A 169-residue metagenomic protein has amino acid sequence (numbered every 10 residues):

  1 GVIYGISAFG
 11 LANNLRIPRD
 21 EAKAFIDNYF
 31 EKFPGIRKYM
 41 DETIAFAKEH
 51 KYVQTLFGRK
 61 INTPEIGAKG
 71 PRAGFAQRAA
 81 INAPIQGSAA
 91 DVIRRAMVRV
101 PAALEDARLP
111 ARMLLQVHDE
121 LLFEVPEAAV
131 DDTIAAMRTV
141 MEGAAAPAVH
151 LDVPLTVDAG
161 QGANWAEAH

Functional and structural regions predicted by a protein language model:
G1-H169: Conserved catalytic core of nucleotide polymerization and phosphodiester-bond processing enzymes
